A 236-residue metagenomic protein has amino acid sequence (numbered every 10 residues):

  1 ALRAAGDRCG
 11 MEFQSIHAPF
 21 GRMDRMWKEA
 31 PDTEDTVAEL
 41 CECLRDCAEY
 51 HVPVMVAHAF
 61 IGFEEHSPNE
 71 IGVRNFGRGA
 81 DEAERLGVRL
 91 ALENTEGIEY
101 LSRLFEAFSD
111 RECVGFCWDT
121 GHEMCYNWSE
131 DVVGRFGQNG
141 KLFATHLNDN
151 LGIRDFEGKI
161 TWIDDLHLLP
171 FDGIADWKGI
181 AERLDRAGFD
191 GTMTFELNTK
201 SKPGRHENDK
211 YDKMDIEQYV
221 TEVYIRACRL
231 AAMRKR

Functional and structural regions predicted by a protein language model:
A1, A30-V37, E65-N69, P170 (+1 more regions): Flexible, glycine- and charge-enriched loops at secondary-structure boundaries
A1-S15, A231-A232: N-terminal entry module detector
D7, I98-R236: Histidine-acidic metal/acid-base catalytic patches
D7-E12, F20, D24-G115: Active-site acidic/histidine proton-transfer and metal-coordination neighborhood in alpha/beta enzyme cores
F13-I16, L90, L142, F195: Hydrophobic beta-strand residues in large extracellular and virion-surface proteins
H17-P19, H58, N148, E196: Conserved residues at the C-terminal ends of beta-strands
P19-F20, R154: Active-site beta-alpha loop architecture of Rossmann-like, nucleotide-cofactor-dependent enzymes
